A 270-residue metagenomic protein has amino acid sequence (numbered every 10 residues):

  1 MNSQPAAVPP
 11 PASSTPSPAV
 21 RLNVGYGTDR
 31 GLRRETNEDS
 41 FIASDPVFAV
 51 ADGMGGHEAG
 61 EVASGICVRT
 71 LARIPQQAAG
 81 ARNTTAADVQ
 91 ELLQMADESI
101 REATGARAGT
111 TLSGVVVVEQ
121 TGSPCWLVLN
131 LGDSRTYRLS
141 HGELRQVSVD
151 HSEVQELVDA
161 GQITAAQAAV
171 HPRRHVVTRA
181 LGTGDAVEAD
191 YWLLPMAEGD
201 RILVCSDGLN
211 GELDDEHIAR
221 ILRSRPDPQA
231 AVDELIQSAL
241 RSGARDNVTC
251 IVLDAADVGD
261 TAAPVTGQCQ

Functional and structural regions predicted by a protein language model:
M1-Q270: PP2C/PPM-type serine/threonine phosphatase catalytic domain
